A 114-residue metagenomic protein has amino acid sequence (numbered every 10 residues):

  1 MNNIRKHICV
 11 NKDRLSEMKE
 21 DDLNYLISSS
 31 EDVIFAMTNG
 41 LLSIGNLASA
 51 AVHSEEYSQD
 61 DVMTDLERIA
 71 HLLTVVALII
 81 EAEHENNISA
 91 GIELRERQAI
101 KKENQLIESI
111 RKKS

Functional and structural regions predicted by a protein language model:
M1-S114: Sequence/structural signature of long amphipathic alpha-helices that form protein-protein interaction faces
